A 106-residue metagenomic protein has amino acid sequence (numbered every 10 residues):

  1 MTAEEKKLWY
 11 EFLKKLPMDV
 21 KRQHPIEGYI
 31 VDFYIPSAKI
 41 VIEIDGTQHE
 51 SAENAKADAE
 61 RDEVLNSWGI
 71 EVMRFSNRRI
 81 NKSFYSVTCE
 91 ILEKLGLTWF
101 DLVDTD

Functional and structural regions predicted by a protein language model:
M1-D106: Nucleic-acid endo/exonuclease domains
